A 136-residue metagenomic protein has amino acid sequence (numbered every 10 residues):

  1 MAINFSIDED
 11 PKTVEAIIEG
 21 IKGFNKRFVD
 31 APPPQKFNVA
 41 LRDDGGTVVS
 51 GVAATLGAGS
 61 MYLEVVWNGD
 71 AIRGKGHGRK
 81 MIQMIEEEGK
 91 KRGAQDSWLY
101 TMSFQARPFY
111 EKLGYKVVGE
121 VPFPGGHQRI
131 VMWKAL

Functional and structural regions predicted by a protein language model:
M1-E9: Conserved N-terminal entry element of GNAT/NAT acetyltransferase domains
I17, Y110, Y115: Conserved active-site tyrosine of GNAT-family acetyltransferases
P32, D43-D44, S50-M61, V66-G69: A conserved beta-strand-loop-helix scaffold within acyl/acetyltransferase catalytic domains
V49-S50, G119: A structural microfeature
I72, G76-M84: Conserved acetyl-CoA pyrophosphate-binding loop and the N-cap/start of the following alpha-helix in GNAT-like
G89-M102: Conserved GNAT acetyl-CoA-binding A-motif
W98-Y100, K116-W133: Conserved catalytic-core motifs of GNAT/GCN5-like acyltransferases
